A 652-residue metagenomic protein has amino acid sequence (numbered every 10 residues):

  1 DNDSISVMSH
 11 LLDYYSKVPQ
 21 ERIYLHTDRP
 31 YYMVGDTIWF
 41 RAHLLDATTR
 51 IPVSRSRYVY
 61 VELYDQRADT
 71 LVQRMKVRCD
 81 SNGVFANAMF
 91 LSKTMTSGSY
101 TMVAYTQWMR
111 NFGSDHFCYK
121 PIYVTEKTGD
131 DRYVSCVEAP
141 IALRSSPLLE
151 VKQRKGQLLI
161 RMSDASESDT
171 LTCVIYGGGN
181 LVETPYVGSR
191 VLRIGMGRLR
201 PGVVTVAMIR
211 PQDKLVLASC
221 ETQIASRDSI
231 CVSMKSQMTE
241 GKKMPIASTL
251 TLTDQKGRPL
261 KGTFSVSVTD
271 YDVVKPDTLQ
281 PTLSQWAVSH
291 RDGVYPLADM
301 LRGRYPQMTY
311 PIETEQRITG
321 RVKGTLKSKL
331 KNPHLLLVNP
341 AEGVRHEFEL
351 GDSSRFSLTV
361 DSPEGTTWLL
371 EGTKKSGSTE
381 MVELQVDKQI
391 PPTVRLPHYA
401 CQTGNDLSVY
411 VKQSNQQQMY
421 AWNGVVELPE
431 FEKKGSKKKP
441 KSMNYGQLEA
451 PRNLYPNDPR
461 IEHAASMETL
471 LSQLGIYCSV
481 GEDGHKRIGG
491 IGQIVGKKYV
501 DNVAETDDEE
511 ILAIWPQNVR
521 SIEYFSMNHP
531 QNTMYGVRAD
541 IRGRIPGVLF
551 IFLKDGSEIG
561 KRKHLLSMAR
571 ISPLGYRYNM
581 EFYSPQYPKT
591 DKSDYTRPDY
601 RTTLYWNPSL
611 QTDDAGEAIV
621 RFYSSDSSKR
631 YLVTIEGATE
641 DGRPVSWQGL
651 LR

Functional and structural regions predicted by a protein language model:
D1-E21, H26, Y32-M33, T37-R78: Contiguous segments within soluble domain cores/interaction surfaces
L11-V18, R29-M33, S54, S92-S97 (+12 more regions): Surface-exposed, low-complexity/disordered segments and acidic/polar micro-motifs at processing/linker regions
T70-Q73, L181, L215-V216, V344 (+1 more regions): Residue-level detector of beta-propeller blades
F85-L91: Ligand-binding face of N-terminal immunoglobulin V-set domains in extracellular IgSF glycoproteins
V495-E505: Short strand-turn-strand beta-turns centered on an Asx-Gly dipeptide
